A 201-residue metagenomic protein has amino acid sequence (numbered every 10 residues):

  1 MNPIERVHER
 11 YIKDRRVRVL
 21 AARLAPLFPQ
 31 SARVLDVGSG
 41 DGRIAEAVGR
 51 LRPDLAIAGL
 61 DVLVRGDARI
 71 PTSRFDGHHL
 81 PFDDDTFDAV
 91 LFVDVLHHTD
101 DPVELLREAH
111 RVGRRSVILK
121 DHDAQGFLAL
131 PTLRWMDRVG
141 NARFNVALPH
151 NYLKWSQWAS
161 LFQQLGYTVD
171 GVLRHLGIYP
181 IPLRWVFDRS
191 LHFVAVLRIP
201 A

Functional and structural regions predicted by a protein language model:
M1-L20: Class I SAM-dependent methyltransferase Rossmann-like catalytic core, especially the SAM/SAH-binding loop
S31-G40: Conserved class I S-adenosyl-L-methionine
D41-H79: Class I SAM-dependent methyltransferase SAM/SAH-binding core
E46, H122-P182: C-terminal alpha-helical "lid/dimerization" subdomain adjacent to the S-adenosyl-L-methionine
L91: A conserved beta-strand element that flanks and buttresses the S-adenosyl-L-methionine
D94-V95: Short catalytic micro-motifs in class I SAM-dependent methyltransferases
V103-V117: A short glycine-rich, Lys/Arg-flanked "PGG" loop and its adjoining helix->strand segment in the class I
P180-A201: Core SAM-dependent methyltransferase catalytic element
